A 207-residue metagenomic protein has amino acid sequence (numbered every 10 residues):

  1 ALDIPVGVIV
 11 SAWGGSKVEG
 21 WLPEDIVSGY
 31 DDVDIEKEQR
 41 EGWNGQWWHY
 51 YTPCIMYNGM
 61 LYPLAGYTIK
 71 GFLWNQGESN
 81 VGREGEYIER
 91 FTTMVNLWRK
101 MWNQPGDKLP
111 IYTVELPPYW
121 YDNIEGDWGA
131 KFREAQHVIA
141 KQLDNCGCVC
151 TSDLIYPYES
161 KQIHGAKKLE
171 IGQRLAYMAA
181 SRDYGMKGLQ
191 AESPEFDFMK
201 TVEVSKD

Functional and structural regions predicted by a protein language model:
A1-D207: Cell-envelope and extracellular/periplasmic
